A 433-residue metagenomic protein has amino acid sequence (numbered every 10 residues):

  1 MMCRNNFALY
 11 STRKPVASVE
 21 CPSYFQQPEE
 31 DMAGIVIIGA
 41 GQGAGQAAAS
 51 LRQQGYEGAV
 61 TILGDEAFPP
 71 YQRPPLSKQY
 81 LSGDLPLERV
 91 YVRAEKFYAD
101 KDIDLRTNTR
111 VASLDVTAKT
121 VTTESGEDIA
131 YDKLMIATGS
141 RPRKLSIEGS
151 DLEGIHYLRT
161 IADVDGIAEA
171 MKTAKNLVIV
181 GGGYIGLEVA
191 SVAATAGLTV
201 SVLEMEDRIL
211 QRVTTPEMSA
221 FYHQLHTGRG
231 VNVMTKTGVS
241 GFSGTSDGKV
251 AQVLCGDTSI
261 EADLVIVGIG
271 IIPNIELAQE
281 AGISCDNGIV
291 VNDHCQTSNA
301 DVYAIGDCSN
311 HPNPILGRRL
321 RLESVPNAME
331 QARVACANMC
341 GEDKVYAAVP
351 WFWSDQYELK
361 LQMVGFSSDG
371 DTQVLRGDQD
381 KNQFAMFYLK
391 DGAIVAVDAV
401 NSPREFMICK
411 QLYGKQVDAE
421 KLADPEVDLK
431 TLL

Functional and structural regions predicted by a protein language model:
E30-G34, Q53, C308-M407: Mid-to-C-terminal Rossmann-like scaffold of FAD/NAD(P)H-dependent oxidoreductases
D31-D104, V192-V213, I408: Beta1-alpha1 glycine-rich phosphate/pyrophosphate-binding loop at the start of Rossmann-like nucleotide-binding domains
G41-A44, G183-G186, C336: Catalytic nucleophile loop
E57, A99, L105-T123, I129 (+1 more regions): A Rossmann-like FAD-binding core segment of flavoenzymes
T138-A196: Glycine-rich dinucleotide-binding loop and its adjacent helix/turn
D151-T173, G244-V334: FAD-site-proximal beta/loop scaffold in flavoenzymes
I167, A419-L433: Cysteine/selenocysteine-centered motifs that mediate thiol-based redox chemistry or coordinate metal-sulfur cofactors
